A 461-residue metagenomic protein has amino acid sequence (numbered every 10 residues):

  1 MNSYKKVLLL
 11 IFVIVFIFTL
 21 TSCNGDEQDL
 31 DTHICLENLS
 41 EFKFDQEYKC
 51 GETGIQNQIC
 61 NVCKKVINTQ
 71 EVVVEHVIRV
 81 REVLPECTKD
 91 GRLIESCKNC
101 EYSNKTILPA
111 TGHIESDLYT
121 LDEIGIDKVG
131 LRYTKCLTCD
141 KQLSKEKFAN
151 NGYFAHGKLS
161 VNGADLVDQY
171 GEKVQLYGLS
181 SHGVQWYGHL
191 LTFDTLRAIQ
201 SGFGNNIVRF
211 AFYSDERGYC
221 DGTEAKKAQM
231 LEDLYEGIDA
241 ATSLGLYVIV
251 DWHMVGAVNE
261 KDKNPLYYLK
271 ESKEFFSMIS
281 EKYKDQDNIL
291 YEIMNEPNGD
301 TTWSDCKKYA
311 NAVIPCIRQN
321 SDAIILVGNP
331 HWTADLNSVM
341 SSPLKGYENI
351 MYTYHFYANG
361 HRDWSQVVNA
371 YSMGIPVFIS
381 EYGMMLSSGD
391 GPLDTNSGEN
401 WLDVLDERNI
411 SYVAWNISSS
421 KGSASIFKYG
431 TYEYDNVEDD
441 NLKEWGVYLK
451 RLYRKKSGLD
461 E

Functional and structural regions predicted by a protein language model:
M1-L10: Bacterial N-terminal signal peptides that target proteins for export
T19-S22: C-terminal motif of bacterial Sec signal peptides marking the signal peptidase cleavage site
G25-A149: Thrombospondin type-1
F148-R209, E224, V437, V447-L459: N-terminal carbohydrate-binding accessory modules
F154-L159, G183, G188, N264-L290 (+2 more regions): Extracellular glycoside hydrolase catalytic/binding regions
T192-A257, L269-E274, N311-S321, D394-N409: Aromatic-lined substrate-binding rim segments of carbohydrate-active enzymes
H253-E260, E292-E296: Short linear capping/connector segments at secondary-structure termini
